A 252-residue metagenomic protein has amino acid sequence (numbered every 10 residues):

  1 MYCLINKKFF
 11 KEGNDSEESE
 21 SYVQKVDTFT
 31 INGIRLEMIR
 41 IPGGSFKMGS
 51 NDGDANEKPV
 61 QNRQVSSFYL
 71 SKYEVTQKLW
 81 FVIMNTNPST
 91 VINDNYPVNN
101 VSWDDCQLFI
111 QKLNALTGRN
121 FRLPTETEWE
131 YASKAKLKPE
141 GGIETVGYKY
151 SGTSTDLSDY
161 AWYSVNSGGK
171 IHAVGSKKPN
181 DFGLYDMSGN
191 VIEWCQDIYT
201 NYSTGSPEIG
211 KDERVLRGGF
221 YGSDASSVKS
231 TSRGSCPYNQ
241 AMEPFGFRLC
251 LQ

Functional and structural regions predicted by a protein language model:
M1-E18: Enriched but not universal
G13-P42: GGW-centered surface loops in extracellular recognition modules
K25-F29, A55-V60, R233-Y238: Short, P/G- and charge-enriched loop/turn segments at secondary-structure junctions
I31-S89, S102, G189: A short glycine-rich, aromatic-capped structural motif
K47, D52, I92, N100-G234 (+1 more regions): Functional-site microenvironments in short loops/helix caps that host divalent-cation chemistry
M242-Q252: Short, structured beta-strand segments at or near domain termini in extracellular proteins/domains
